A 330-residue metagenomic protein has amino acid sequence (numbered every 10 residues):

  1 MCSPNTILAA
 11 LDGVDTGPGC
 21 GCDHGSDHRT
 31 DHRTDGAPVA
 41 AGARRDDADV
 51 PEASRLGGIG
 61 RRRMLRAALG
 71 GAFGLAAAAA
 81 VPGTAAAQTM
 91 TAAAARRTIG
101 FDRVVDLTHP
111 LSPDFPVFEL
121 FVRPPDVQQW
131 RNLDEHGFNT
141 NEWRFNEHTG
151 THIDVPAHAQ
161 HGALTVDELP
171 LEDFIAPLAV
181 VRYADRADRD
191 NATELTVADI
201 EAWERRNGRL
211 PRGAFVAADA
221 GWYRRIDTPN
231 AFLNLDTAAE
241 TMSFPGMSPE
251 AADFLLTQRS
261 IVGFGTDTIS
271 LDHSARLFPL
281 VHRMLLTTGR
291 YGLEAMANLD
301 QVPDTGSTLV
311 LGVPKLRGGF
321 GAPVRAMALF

Functional and structural regions predicted by a protein language model:
M1-I59: N-terminal secretory signal peptides
A40-G57, R63-A86: N-terminal export signals
A79-L107: C-terminal segment of N-terminal export signals and the immediately downstream linker at the start of the mature
L107, H152, V181, V216 (+2 more regions): Divalent metal-coordination and catalytic microenvironments
E142-Q160, F264-L271: Histidine-centered catalytic micro-motifs
G162-A179: Structural signature of FAD isoalloxazine-binding scaffolds in flavoprotein oxidoreductases
Y183-M296: Conserved, well-structured core segments that form or line functional sites
D272-H273, V281, L285-F330: C-terminal functional extensions of proteins
